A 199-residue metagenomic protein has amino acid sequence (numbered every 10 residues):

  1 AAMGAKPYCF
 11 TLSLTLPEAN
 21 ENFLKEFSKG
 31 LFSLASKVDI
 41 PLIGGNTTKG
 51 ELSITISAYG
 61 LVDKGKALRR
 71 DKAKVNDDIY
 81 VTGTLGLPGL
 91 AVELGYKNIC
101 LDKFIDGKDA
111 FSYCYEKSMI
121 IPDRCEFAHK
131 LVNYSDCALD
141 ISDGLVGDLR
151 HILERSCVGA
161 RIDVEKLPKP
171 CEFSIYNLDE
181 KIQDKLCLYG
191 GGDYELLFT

Functional and structural regions predicted by a protein language model:
A1-T199: Helix-biased detector of long, well-ordered alpha-helical tracts
